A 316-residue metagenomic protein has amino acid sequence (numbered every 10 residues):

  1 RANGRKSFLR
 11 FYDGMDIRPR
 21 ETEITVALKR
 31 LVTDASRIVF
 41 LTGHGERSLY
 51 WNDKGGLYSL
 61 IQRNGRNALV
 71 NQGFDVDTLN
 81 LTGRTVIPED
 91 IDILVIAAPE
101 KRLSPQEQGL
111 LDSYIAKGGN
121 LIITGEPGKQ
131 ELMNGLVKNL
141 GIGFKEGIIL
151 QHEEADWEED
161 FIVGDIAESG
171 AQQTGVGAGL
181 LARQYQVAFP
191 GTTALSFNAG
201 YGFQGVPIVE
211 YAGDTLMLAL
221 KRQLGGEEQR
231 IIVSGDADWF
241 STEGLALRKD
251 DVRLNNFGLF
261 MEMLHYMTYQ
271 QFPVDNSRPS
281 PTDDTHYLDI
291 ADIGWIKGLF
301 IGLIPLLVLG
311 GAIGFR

Functional and structural regions predicted by a protein language model:
R1-R63, A68, P273-S277, T285-G302 (+1 more regions): Hydrophobic targeting/anchoring helices
L49, K54-F272: Acidic, S/T/G-rich, low-cysteine, solvent-exposed domains in lumenal/extracellular/periplasmic regions of secretory
E153, S280-T282: A glycine-rich phosphate-binding loop feature that marks nucleotide/adenosyl-phosphate handling sites
